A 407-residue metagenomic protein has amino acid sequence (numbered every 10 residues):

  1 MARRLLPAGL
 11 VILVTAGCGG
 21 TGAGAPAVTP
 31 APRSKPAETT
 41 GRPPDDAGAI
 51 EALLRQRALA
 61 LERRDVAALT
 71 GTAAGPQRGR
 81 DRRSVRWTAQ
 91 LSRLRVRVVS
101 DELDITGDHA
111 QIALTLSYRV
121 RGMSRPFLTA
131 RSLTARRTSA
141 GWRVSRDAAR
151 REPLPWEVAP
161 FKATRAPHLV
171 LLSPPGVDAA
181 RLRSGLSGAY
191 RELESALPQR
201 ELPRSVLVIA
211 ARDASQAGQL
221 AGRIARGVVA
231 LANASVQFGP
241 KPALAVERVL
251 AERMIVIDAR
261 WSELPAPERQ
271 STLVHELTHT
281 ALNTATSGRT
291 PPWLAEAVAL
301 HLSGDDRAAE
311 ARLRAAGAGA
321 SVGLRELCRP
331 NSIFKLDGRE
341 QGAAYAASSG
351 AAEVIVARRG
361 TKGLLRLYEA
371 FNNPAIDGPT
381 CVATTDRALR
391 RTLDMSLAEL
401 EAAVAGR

Functional and structural regions predicted by a protein language model:
V14-G17: C-terminal motif of bacterial Sec signal peptides marking the signal peptidase cleavage site
G19-P44: Short, low-complexity, disordered segments immediately C-terminal to signal peptides in bacterial exported proteins
T21, S124-F161: Short beta-strand edge/turn micro-motifs at domain boundaries
R33-T40, E51-L54, K162-A179: Acidic/histidine-rich, surface-exposed loop or edge segments in extracytoplasmic proteins
A37, G41-A52, Q56-G107, A217 (+1 more regions): Short solvent-exposed beta->alpha transition segments
S84-T129, W261-S262, V274: Surface-exposed, charged secondary-structure patches
R165-P291, A320, T384: Juxtacatalytic substrate-recognition/specificity segment
Q237-E252, P267-T272, T284-R407: Acidic/His/Gly-enriched intrinsically disordered linker/tail segments that often contain short helix/coil "MoRF-like"
